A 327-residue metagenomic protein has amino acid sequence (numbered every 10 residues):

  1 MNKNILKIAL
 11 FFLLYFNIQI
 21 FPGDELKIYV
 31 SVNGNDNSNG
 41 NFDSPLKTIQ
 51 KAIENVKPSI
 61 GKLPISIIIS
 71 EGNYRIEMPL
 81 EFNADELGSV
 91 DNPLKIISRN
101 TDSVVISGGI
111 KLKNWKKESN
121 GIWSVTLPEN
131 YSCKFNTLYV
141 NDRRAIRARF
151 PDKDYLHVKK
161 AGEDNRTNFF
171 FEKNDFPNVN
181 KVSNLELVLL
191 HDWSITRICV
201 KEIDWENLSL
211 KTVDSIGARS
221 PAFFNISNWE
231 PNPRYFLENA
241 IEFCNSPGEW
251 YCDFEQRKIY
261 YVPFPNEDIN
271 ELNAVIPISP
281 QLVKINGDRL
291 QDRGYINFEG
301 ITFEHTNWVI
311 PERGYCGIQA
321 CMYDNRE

Functional and structural regions predicted by a protein language model:
N2-F11: Sec-dependent signal peptide recognition, specifically the positively charged N-region followed immediately by
L10-Q19: Hydrophobic h-region of N-terminal signal peptides that target proteins for export in Gram-negative bacteria
P22-G23: Boundary at the C-terminal end of the N-terminal hydrophobic targeting segment
Y29-E327: Extracellular polysaccharide-degrading/modifying enzymes targeting complex plant/algal/animal polysaccharides
